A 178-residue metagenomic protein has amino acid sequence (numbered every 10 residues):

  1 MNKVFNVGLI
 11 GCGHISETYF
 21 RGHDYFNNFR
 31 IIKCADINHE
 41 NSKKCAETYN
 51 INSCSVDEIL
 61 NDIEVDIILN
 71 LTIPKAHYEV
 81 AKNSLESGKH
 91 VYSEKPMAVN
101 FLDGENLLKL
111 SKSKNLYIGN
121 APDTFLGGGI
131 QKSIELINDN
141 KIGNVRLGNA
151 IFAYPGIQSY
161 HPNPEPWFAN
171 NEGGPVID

Functional and structural regions predicted by a protein language model:
M1-Y49: N-terminal Rossmann-like dinucleotide-binding module
F26, D62-I63, G127, D139: Acidic-histidine catalytic/liganding microenvironments
K33, D66-I67, L147: Short, Asp-centered acidic motifs that coordinate Mg2+ and/or phosphate in catalytic or ligand-binding sites
I51-L110: Beta-loop-alpha module in the N-terminal Rossmann-like domain of NAD(P)-dependent dehydrogenases, especially those
C54, Y92, Y117-G119, N149: Structural detector of well-ordered beta-strand residues that form the stable sheet scaffold of enzyme domains
N106-T124, G143-L147: Rossmann-fold dehydrogenase core element
T124-D178: Predominantly a Rossmann-like dinucleotide-binding segment in NAD(P)-dependent oxidoreductases
